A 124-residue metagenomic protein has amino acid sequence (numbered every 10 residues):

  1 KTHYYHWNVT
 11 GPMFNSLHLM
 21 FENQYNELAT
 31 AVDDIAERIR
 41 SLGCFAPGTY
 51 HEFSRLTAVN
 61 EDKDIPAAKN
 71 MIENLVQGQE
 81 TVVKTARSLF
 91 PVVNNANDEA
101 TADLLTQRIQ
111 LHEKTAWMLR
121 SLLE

Functional and structural regions predicted by a protein language model:
K1-N23, L89-A100: Helix-loop segments that flank and shape redox-cofactor active sites
T2, H6, V32, A36-I39 (+4 more regions): A structural signal for well-ordered alpha-helices, especially hydrophobic packing surfaces of coiled-coils
Y5, N23, E52-L56, Q107-R108: Short acidic/histidine-centered micro-motifs embedded in hydrophobic/aromatic stretches that mark compact functional
M13-E52: Conserved alpha-helical segments that form or flank metal/cofactor-binding pockets of metalloenzymes
E27, Q110-L111: A short structural micro-motif
D33, E37, S54-Q107: Acidic/histidine-rich alpha-helical segments that form the ligand environment of transition-metal centers
